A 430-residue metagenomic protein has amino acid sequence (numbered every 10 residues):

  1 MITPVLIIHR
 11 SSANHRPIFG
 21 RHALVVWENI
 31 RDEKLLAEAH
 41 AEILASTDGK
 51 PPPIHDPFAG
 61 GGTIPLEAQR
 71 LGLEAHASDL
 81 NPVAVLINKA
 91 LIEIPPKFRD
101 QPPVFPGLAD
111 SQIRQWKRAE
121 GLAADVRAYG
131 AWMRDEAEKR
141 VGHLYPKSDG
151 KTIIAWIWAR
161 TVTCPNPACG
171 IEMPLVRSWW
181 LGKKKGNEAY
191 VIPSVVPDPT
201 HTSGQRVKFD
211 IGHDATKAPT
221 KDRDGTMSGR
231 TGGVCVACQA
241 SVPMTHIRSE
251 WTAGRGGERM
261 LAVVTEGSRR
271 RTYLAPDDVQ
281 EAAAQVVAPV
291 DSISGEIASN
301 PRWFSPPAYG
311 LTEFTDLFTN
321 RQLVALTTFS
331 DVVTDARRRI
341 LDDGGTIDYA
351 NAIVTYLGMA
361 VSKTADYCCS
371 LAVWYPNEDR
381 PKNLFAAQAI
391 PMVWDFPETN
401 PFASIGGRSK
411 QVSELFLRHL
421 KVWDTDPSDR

Functional and structural regions predicted by a protein language model:
M1-H55, P65, Q69-R430: Nucleic-acid modification enzymes, centered on SAM-dependent nucleic-acid methyltransferases
F58: Conserved redox-active cysteine motifs that mediate thiol-disulfide chemistry, especially di-cysteine Cys-X(1-2)-Cys
G61: Conserved SAM/SAH-binding loop
